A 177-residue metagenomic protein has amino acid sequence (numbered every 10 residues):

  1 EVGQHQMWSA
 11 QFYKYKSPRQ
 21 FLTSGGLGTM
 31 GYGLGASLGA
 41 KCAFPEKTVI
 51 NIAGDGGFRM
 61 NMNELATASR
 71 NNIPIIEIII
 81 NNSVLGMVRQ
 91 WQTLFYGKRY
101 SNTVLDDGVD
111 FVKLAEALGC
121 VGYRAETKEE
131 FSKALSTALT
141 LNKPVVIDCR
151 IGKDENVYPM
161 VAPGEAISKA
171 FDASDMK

Functional and structural regions predicted by a protein language model:
E1-G35, A40: Active-site diphosphate/adenylate-binding microenvironment
Q6-M7, G28-M30, F58-R59, S83-M87 (+1 more regions): Short gly/pro/ser/thr-enriched loop/turn and capping motifs at secondary-structure boundaries
W8-K14, G33-G35, M62-E64, M87-Q92 (+1 more regions): Short acidic, glycine/serine/threonine-rich loops at helix termini
Y15-Q20, W91-R99, A166-S168: Short glycine/proline- and charge-enriched loop/turn segments that cap or connect secondary-structure elements
T23-T29, G97-D106, A170-K177: A short acidic, glycine-rich active-site loop that binds or catalyzes chemistry on phosphate/adenosine moieties
A43-D106: Conserved thiamine diphosphate
T93-A134: Conserved thiamine diphosphate
K128-K177: Glycine/aspartate-rich loop-and-adjacent alpha/beta segment that forms the canonical ThDP
